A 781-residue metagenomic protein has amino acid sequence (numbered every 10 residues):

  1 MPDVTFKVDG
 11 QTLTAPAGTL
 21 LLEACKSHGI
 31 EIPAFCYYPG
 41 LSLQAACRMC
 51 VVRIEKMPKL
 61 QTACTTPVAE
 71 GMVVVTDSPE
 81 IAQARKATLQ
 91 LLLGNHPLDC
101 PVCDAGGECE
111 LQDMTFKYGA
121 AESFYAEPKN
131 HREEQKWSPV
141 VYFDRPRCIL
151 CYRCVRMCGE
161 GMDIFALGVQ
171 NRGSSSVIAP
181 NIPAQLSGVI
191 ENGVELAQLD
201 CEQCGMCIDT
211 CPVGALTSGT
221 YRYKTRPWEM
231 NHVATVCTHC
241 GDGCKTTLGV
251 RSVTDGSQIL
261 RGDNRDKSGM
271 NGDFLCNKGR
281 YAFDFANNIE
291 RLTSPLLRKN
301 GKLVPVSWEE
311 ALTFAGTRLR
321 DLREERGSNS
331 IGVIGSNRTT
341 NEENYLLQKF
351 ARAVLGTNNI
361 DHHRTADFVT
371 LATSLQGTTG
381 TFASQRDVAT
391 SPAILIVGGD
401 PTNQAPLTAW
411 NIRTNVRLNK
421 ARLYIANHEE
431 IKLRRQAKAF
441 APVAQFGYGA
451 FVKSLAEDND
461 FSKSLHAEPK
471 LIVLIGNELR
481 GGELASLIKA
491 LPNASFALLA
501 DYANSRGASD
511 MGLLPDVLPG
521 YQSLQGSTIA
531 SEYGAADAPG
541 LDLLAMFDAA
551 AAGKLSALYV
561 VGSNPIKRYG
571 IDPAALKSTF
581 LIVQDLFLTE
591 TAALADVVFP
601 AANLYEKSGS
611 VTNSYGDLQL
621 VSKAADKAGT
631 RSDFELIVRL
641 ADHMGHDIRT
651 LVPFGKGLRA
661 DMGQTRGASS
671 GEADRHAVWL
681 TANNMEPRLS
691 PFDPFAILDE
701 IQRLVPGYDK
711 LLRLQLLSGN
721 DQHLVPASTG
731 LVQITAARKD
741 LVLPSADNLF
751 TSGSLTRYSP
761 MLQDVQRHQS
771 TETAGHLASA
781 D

Functional and structural regions predicted by a protein language model:
M1-D3, Q11, P16, V102-E122 (+4 more regions): Feature of Fe-S/electron-transfer and energy-metabolism proteins that preferentially highlights extended coupling
V4-V73, P79-A84: N-terminal cofactor/phosphate-binding cores enriched in small/glycine residues, especially glycine-rich loops such as
F6-K7, E70-T76, N192-G193, H232 (+3 more regions): Short beta-alpha connecting loops at secondary-structure transitions that line or flank enzyme active sites
T12, A166, T247-G249: Short, surface-exposed charged micro-motifs
R48-T238, D242-C244: Fe-S ferredoxin-like electron-transfer domains and their immediately adjacent linker/connector regions across
L93, P97, D144, L150-C151 (+9 more regions): Catalytic alpha/large subunits of respiratory electron-transfer oxidoreductases, centered on bis-MGD molybdoenzymes
L98-E127, D626-H723: N-terminal leader/propeptide and maturation segments of large enzyme subunits in energy/redox metabolism and hydrolases
Q385, E606-A628, A641: Glycine/threonine-rich phosphate-binding loop and adjacent beta-strand/alpha-helix elements that clamp
